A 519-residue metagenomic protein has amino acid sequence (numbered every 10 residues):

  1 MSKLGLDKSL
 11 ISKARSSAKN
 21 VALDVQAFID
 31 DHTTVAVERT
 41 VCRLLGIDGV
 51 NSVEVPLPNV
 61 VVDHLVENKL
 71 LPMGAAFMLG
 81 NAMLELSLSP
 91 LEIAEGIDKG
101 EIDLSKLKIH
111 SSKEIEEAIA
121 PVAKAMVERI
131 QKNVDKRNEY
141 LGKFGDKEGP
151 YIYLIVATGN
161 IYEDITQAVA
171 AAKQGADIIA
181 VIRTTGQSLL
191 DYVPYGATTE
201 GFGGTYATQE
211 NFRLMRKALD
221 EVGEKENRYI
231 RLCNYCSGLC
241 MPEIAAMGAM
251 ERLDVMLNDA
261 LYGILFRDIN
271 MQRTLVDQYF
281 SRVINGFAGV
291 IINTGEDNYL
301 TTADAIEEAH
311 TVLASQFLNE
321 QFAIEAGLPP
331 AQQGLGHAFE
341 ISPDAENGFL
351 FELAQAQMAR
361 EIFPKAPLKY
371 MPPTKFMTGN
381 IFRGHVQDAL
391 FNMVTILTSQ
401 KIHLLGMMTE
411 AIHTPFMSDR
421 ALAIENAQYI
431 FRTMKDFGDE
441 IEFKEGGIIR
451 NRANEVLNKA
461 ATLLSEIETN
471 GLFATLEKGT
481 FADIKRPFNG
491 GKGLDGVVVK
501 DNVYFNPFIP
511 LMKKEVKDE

Functional and structural regions predicted by a protein language model:
M1-D164, A170-G175, R183-N211, G238-I244 (+5 more regions): Long, compositionally biased, glycine/small-hydrophobic-enriched stretches that function as flexible linkers, tethers
G142-K143, V193-R231, L275-I292, F349-A366 (+1 more regions): Alpha-helix-loop-beta-strand connector modules within alpha/beta enzyme cores
P150-A157, I178-I182, R228-C236, V255-A260 (+4 more regions): Hydrophobic faces of well-ordered beta-strands that scaffold small-molecule active sites in alpha/beta enzyme cores
N160, A172-K173, I179, K217-I230 (+4 more regions): Mature, well-folded catalytic/scaffold domains that follow N-terminal targeting or propeptide regions
Y162-V169, L239-R252, E308, F382-I396: Catalytic cores of alpha/beta
D177-S188, E251-D268, N319-E320, F391-T414: Glycine-rich phosphate-binding active-site loops on the catalytic face of alpha/beta enzymes
L300-G334, N347, A356-Q357: Conserved alpha/beta-domain cores
E352-D419, F437-G447: Hydrophobic alpha-helical bundle architecture
